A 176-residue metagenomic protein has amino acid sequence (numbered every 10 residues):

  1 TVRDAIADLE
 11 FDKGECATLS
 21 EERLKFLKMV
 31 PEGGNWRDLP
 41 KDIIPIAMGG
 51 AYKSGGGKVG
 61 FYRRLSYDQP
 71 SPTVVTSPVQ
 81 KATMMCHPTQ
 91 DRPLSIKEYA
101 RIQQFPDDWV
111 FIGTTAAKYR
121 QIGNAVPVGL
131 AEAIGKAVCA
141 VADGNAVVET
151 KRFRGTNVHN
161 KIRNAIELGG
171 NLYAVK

Functional and structural regions predicted by a protein language model:
T1-A117, Q121, A125-K176: S-adenosyl-L-methionine-dependent DNA methyltransferase catalytic core
